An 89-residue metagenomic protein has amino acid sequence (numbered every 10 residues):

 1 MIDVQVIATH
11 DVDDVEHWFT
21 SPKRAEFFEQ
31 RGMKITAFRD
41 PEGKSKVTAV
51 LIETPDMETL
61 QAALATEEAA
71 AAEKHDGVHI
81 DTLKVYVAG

Functional and structural regions predicted by a protein language model:
M1-G89: Short S/T/G/P-rich N-terminal loop/turn motif that feeds into the first structured element of a domain
